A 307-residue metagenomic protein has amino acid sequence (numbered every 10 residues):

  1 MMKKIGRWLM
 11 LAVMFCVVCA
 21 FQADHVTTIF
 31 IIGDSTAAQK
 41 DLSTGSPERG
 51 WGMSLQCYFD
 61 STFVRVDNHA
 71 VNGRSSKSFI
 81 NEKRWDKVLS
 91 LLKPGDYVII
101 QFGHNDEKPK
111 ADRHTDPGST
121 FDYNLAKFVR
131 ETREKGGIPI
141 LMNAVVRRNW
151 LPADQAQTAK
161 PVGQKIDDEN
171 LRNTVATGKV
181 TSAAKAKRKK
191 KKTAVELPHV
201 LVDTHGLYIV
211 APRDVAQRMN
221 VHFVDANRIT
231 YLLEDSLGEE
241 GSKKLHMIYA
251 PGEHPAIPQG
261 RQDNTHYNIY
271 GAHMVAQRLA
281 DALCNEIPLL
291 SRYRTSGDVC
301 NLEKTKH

Functional and structural regions predicted by a protein language model:
M1-K4: N-terminal secretory signal peptides that target proteins for export/translocation
G6-L9, V13-V26: Bacterial Sec-dependent signal peptides at the C-terminal "C-region" and cleavage site
Q22-A70, D86-V98: Serine-esterase "nucleophile elbow" of acetyl-processing enzymes
S35, S75, N105: Gly/Ser/Thr-rich beta-alpha loop segments that engage phosphate groups in nucleotides
A70-N72, V145: Short, solvent-exposed turn/loop segments enriched in Gly/Ser/Thr/Pro and often Arg
S75-K83: Structural motif
K83-I269, H273, Q277-T295: Alpha-helical cap/lid subdomain in secreted, periplasmic, or secretory-pathway luminal O-acyl-processing enzymes
S296-H307: A short, charged, Gly/Pro-tolerant segment at domain boundaries
